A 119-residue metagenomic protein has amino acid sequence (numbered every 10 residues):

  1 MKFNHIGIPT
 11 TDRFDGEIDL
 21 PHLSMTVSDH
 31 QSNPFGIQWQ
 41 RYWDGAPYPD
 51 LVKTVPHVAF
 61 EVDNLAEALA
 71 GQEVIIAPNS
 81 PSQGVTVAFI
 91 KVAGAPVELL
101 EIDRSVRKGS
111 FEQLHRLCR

Functional and structural regions predicted by a protein language model:
M1-S32, G36-D50, E73-R119: Vicinal oxygen chelate
G7-P9, A59-D63: Short hydrophobic/aromatic beta-strand micro-patches that form the beta-sheet surface supporting nucleotide- or nucleic
V55-H57: Short active-site oxyanion
E61-L65, I102-R104: Beta-hairpin (beta-strand-turn-beta-strand) motif
L65-Q72: Short amphipathic alpha-helices within nucleic acid-binding modules
